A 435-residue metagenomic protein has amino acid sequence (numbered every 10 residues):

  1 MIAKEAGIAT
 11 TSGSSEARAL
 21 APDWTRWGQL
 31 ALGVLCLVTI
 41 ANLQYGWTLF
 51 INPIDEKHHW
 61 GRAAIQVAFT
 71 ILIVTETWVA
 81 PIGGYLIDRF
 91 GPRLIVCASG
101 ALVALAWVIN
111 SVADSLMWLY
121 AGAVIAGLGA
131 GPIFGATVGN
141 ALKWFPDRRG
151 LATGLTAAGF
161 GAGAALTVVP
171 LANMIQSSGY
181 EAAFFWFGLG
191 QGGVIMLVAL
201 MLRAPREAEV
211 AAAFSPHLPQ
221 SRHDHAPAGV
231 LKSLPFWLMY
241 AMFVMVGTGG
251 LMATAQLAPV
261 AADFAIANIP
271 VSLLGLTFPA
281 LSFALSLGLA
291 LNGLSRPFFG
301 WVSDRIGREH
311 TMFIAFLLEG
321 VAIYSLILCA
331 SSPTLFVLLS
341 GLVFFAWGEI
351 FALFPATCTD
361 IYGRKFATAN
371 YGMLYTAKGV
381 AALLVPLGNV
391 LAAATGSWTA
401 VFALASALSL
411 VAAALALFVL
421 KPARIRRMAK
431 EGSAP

Functional and structural regions predicted by a protein language model:
W47-I51, L231-F299, V385: Extracytoplasmic gate region of multi-pass secondary transporters
I54-D55, L86-I87, L166, P170-S178 (+3 more regions): Interfacial helix-cap and linker-helix signal at transmembrane-aqueous boundaries of multi-pass secondary transporters
W78-L116, S303-E309: Conserved MFS/SLC helix-loop-helix module at the cytosolic interface between two early adjacent transmembrane helices
A106, M117-I125, T334-L342: Paired small-residue
P132-F145, T153, E349-Y362: Intracellular juxtamembrane helix-capping segments at the cytosolic ends of symmetry-related transmembrane helices
F160-E207: Helix-loop-helix hairpin linking two adjacent transmembrane segments in secondary transporters
A204-H225, R426-S433: Flexible cytoplasmic inter-helical loops of multi-pass small-molecule transporters
A280-T357: C-terminal transmembrane helical hairpin of 12-TM major facilitator-type secondary transporters
